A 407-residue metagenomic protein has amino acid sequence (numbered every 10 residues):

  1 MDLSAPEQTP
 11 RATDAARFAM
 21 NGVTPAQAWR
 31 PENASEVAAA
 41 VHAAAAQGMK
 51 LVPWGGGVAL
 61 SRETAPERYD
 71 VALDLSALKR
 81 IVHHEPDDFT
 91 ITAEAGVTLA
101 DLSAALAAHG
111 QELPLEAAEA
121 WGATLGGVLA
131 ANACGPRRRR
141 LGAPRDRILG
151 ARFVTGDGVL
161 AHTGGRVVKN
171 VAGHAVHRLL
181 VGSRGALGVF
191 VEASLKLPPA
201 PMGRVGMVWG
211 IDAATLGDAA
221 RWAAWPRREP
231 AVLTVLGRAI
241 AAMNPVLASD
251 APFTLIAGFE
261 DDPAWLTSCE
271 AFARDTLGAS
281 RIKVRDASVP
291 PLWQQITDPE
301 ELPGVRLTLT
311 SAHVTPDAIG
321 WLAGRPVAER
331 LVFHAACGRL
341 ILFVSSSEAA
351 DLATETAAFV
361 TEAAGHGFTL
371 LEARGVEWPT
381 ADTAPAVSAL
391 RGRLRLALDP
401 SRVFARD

Functional and structural regions predicted by a protein language model:
M1-A16: N-terminal basic/disordered segments at the start of proteins
A16-L51, Y69, L75-W121, A133-R166 (+2 more regions): N-terminal glycine-rich flavin-associated loop
T24, E32, M49, G56 (+4 more regions): Conserved glycine-rich FAD pyrophosphate-binding loop
E36-A39, D101, A214-A219, P263-A271 (+2 more regions): Short, conserved charged micro-motifs
A45, A107, A224, E362-A364: Anion (oxyanion) recognition and catalysis
S61-P66, P245-A248: Short glycine-biased active-site loop of nucleotidyltransferases that positions the nucleotide triphosphate and helps
A130, L149-E301: C-terminal substrate-binding/cap subdomain adjacent to the FAD-binding core in PCMH-type and related FAD-linked
